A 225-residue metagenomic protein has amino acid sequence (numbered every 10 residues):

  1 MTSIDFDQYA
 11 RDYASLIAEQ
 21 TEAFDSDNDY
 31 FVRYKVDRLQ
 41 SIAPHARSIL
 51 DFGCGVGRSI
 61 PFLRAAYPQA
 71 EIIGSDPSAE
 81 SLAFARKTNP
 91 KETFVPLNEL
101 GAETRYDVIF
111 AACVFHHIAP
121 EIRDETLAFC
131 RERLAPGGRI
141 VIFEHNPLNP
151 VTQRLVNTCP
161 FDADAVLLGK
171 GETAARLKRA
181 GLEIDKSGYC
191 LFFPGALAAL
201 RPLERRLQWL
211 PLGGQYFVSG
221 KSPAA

Functional and structural regions predicted by a protein language model:
M1-A43: Conserved class I S-adenosyl-L-methionine
A46-G55: Conserved class I S-adenosyl-L-methionine
R58-E99: Class I SAM-dependent methyltransferase SAM/SAH-binding core
F110: A conserved beta-strand element that flanks and buttresses the S-adenosyl-L-methionine
D124-P136: A short glycine-rich, Lys/Arg-flanked "PGG" loop and its adjoining helix->strand segment in the class I
G137-E144: Conserved beta-strand signature within the Rossmann-like core of class I S-adenosyl-L-methionine
N146-A163: Short, glycine-/aromatic-enriched active-site segment of Class I SAM-dependent methyltransferases
V166-G181, S187: Short alpha-helix
